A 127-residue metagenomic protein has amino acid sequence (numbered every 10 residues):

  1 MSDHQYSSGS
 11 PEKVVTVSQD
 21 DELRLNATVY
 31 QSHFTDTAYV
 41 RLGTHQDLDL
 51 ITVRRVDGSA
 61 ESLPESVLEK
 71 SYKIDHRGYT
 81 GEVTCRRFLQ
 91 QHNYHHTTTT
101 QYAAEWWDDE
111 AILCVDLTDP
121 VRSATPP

Functional and structural regions predicted by a protein language model:
M1-Q5, T44-P127: Mature exported/compartmentalized surface modules and terminal targeting/interaction regions
M1-S32: Short, charged/polar N-terminal "headpieces" of proteins
V14, Y39-G43, A103: Short, surface-exposed charged micro-motifs
E22-F34, T80-Q90: Short beta-strand-centered segments at strand-helix junctions
L25-I51: Acidic (E/D-rich), amphipathic helical modules within compact regulatory domains
